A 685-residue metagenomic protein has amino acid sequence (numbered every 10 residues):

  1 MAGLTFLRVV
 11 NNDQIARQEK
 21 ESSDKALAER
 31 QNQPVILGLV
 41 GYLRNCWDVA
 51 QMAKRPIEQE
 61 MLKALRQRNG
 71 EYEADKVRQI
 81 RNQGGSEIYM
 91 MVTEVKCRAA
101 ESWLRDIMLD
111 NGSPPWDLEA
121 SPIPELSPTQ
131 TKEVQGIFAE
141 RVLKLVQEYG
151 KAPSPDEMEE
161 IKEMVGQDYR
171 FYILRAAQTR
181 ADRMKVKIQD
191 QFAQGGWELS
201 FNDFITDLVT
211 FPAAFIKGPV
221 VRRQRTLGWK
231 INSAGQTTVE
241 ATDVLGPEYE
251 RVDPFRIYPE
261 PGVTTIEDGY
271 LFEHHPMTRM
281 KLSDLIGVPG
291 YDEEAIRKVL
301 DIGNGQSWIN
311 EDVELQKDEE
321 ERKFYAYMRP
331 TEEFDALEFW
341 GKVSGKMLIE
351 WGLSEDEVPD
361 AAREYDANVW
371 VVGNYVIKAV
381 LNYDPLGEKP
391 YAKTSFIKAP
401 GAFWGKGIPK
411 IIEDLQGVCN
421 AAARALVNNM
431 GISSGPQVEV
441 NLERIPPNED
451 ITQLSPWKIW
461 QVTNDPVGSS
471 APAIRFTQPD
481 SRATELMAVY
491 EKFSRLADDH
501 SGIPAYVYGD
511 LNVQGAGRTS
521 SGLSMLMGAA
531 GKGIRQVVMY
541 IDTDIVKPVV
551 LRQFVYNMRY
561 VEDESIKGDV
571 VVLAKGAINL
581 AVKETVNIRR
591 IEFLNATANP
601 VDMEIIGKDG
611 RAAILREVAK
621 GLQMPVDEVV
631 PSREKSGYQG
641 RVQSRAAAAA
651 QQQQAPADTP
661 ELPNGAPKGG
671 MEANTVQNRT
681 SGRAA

Functional and structural regions predicted by a protein language model:
M1-D366, E485, E491-K492, S681-A685: Extended, helix-rich architectural segments
Q178, D182, E198, K406-P409 (+8 more regions): Conserved structured core elements
K187, Q191-Q194, P219, L415-N429 (+9 more regions): Generic, well-ordered alpha-helical scaffold segments in large soluble proteins
L199-D207, R225-T226, G435-N441, A505-S520 (+1 more regions): Short, glycine/acidic-rich hinge or "gate" loops at secondary-structure transitions that mediate conformational
K217-V220, I231, R518-E617: Extended amphipathic alpha-helical segments with heptad-repeat/coiled-coil character used for oligomerization, fusion
A326-M328, L337-G517: Extended, charged amphipathic alpha-helical segments
G607-A650: Long, highly charged low-complexity segments enriched in Glu/Asp and Lys/Arg with interspersed Ser/Thr
E661-A685: Long, low-complexity, intrinsically disordered segments
